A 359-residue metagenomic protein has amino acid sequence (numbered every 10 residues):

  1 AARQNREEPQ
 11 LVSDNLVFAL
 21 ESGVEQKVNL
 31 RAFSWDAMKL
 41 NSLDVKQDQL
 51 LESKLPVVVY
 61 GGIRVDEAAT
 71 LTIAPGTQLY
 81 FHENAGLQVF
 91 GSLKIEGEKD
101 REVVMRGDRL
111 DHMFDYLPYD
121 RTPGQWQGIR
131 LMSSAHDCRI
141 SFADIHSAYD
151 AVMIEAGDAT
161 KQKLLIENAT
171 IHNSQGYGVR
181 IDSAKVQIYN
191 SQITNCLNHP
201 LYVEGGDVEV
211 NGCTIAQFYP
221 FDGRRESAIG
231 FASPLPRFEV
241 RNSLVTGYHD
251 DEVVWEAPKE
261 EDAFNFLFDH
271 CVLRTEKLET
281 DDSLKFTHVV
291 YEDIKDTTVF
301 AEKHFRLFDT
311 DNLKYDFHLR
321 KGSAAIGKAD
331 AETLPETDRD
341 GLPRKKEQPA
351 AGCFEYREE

Functional and structural regions predicted by a protein language model:
A1-Y315, A324-D340, E347-P349, C353-E359: Beta-strand/loop edge motif enriched in small/polar residues
